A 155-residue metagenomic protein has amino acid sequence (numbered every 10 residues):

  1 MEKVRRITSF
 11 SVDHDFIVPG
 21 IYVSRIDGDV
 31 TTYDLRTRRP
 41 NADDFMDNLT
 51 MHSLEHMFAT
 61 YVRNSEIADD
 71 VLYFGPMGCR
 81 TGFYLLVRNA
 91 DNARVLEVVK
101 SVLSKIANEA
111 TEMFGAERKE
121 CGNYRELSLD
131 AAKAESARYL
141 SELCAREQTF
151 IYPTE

Functional and structural regions predicted by a protein language model:
M1-N41, A145, Y152-E155: Non-catalytic terminal extensions that flank enzyme cores
V12-I26, H56-A68, C121-S128: Phosphate-binding glycine-rich loops and adjacent basic patches that engage nucleotide phosphates, nucleic-acid
Y22, F45, N64, A68 (+4 more regions): Generic marker of "main functional regions" within proteins
V30-R63, Y73-F74: Active/ligand-binding-proximal structured segments within catalytic/core domains that scaffold catalytic residues
L49, M57-Y73, R80-L96: Glycine-rich, N-terminal phosphate-binding loop and its surrounding beta-alpha-beta segment
P76-R146: Active-site-adjacent, His/Asp/Glu-enriched structural segments that form or flank metal-binding and acid/base networks
